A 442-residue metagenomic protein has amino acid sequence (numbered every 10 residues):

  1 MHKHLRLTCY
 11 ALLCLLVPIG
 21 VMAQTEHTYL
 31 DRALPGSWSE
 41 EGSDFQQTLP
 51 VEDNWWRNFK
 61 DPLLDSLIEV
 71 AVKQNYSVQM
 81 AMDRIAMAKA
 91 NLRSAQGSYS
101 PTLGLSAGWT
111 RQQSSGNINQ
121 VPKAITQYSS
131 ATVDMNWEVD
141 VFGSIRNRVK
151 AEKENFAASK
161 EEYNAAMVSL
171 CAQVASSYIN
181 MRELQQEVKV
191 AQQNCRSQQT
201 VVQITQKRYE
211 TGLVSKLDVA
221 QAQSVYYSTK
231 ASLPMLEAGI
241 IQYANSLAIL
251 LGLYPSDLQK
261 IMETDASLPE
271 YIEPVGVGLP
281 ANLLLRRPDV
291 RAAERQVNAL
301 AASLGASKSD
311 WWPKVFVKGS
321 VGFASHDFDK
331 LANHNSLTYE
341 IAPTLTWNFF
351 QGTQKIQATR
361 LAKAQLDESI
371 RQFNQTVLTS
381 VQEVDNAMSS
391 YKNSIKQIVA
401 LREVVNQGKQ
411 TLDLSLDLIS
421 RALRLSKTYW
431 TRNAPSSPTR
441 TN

Functional and structural regions predicted by a protein language model:
H2-V70, K153, E237-L285: Terminal intrinsically disordered/low-complexity segments used for targeting and assembly
Q46-P50, R57, L63, E69-Q74 (+5 more regions): Amphipathic alpha-helical coiled-coil scaffold segments and their short linker/junction regions
Q74-N75, T211, R421: Charged, alpha-helical scaffolding/interaction elements associated with membrane systems
Q79, Y99-K123, N136-A165, L184 (+7 more regions): Small/polar (Gly/Ser/Thr/Ala-rich) solvent-exposed segments that form structured loops/beta-strands/short helices used
M80-A95, A166, A172-Q192, T200 (+5 more regions): Amphipathic alpha-helical coiled-coil segments
G116-N117, P122-K123, A231, A238 (+5 more regions): Outer-membrane beta-barrel domain signature
S129-M135, L279, Y339-L345: Hydrophobic, lipid-facing positions within transmembrane beta-strands of outer-membrane proteins
I145, E154, K160-L279, S390 (+2 more regions): Periplasmic alpha-helical coiled-coil/stalk elements that build and connect Gram-negative outer-membrane
